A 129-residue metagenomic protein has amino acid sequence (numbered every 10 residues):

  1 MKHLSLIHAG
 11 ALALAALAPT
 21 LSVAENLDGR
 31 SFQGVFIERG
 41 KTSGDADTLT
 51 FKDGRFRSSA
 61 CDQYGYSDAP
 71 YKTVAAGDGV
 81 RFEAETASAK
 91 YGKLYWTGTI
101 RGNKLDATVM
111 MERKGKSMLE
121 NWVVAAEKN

Functional and structural regions predicted by a protein language model:
M1-G10: Bacterial N-terminal signal peptides that target proteins for export
E25-I100, D106-N129: Central antiparallel beta-sheet cores of small beta-barrel/beta-sandwich binding domains
